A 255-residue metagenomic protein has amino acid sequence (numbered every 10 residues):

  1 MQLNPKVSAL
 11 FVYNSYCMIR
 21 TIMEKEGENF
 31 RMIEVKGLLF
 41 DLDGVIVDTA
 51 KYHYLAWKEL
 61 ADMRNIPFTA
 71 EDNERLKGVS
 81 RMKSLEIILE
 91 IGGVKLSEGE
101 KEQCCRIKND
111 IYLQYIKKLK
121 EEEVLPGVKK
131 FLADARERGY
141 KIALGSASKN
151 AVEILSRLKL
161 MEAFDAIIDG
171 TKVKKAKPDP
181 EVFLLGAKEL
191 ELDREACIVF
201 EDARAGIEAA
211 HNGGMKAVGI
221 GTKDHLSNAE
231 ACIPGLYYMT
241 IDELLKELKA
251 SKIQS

Functional and structural regions predicted by a protein language model:
L3: Cationic, low-complexity basic patches in intrinsically disordered or flexible, solvent-exposed regions
V7-V12, E24: Acidic, Ala/Val/Gly-enriched low-complexity intrinsically disordered segments
Y13, I19, G27-K36, A133-D134 (+1 more regions): Asp-based, Mg2+/Mn2+-dependent phosphohydrolase catalytic module
F30-N73: Active-site neighborhood of HAD-like aspartate-dependent phosphohydrolases
I46, V124, L144, V199-F200: Conserved SAM-binding loop
G78-Y115, D134: A metal-dependent, Asp-based hydrolase signature
Q114-L144: Short, acidic loop-to-helix structural element flanking the phosphoryl-transfer center in phosphate-processing enzymes
